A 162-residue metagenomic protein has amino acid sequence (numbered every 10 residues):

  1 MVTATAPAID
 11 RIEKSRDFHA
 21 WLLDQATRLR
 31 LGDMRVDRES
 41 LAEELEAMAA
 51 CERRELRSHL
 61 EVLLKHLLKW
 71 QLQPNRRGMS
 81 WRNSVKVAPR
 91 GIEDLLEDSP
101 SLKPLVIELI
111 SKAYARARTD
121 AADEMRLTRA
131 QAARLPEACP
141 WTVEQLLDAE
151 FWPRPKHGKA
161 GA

Functional and structural regions predicted by a protein language model:
M1-A162: Surface/interface-facing alpha-helical segments and adjacent flexible terminal/loop regions used for partner/assembly
